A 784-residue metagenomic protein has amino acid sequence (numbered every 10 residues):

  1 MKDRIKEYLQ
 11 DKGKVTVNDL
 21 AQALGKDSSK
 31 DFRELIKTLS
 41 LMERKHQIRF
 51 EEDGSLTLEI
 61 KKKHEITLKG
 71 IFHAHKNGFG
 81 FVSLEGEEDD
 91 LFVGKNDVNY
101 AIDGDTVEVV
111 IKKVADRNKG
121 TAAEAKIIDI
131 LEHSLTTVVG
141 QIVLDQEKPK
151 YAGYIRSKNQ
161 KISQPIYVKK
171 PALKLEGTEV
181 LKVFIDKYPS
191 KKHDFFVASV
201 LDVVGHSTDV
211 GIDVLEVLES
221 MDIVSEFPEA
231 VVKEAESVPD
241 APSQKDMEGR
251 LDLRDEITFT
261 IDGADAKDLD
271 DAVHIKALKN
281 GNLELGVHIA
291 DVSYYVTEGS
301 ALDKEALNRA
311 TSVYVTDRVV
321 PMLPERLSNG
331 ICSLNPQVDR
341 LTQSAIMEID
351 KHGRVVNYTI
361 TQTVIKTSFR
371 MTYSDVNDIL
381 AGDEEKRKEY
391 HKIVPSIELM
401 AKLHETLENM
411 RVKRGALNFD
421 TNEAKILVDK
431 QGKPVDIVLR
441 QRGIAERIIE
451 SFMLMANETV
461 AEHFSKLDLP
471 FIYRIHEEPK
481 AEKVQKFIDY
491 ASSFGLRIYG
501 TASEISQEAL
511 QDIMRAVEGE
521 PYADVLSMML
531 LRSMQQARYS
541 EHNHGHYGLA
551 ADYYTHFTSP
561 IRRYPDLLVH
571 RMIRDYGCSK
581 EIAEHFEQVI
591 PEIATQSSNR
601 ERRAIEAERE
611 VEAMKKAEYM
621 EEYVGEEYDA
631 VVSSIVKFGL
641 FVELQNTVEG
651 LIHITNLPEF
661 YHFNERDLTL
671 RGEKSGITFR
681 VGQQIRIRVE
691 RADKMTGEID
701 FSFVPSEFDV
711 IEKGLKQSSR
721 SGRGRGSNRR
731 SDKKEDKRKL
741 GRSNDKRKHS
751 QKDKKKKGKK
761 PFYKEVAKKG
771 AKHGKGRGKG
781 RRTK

Functional and structural regions predicted by a protein language model:
M1-T260, A264-A272, N282-G286, Y295 (+6 more regions): S1/OB-fold single-stranded RNA-binding interface
Q22-G25, Q160-Q164, K169-L173, K182-K192 (+9 more regions): Electropositive polyanion-binding surfaces
